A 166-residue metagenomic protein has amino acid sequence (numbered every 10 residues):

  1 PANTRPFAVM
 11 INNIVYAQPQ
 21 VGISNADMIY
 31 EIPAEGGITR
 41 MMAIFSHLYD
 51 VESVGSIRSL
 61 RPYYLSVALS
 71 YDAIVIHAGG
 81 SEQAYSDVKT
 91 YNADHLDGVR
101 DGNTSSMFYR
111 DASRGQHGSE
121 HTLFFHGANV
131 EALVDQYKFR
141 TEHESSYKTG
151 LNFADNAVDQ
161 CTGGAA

Functional and structural regions predicted by a protein language model:
P1-M28, E35-A166: A surface/extracellular/periplasmic glyco- and lipid-processing/surface-interacting theme
